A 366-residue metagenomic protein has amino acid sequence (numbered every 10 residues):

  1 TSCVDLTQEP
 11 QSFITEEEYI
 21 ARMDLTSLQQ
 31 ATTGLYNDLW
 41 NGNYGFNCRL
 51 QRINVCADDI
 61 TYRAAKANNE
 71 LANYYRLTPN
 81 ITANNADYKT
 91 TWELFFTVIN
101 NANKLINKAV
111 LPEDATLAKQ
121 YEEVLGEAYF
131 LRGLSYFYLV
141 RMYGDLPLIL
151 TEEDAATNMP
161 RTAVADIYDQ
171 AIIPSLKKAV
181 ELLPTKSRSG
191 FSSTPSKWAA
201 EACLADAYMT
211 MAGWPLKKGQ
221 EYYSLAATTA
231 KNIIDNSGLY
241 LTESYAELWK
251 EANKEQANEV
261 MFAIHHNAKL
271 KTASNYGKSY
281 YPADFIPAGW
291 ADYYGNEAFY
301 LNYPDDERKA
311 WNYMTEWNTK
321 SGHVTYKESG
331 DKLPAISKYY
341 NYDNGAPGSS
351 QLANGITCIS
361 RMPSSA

Functional and structural regions predicted by a protein language model:
C3-N54, E247-W249: Membrane-proximal, proline-rich intrinsically disordered regions
V4-Q8, Y44, L139-P147, L270: Proline-centered turn/helix-capping motifs that create local helix->coil transitions or kinks
F13-E17, N80, L150-T157: Short linear capping/connector segments at secondary-structure termini
L25, Q29-T33, N37-N43, K66-Y143 (+4 more regions): Conserved, well-structured interaction surfaces
T32, N43, E70-T90, N232-S365: Elongated scaffold/linker segments in the mid-to-C-terminal portions of large proteins
G42-R49, T185-S192, K218-G219, T242-S244: Surface-exposed patches in mature extracellular/periplasmic domains of secreted proteins
V140-M142, P147, T210-G219: Short coil/turn linking the two alpha-helices of tandem helical-hairpin repeats
A163-M211, K218-Y222, T228: Hydrophobic, small-residue-rich alpha-helical packing segments that form membrane-like cores
